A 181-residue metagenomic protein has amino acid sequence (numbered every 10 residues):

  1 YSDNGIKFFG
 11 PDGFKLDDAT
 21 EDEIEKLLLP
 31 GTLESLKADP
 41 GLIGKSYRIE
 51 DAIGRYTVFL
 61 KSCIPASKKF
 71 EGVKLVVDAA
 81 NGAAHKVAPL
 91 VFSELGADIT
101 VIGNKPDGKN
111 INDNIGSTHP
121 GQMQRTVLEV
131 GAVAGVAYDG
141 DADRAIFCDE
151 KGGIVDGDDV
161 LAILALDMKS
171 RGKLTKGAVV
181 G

Functional and structural regions predicted by a protein language model:
Y1-S35, Q122-G181: Replace "Mg2+/Mn2+-dependent" with "divalent metal-dependent
S2-V130: Gly/Ser/Thr-enriched, mixed-charge loops and adjacent short helices that form phosphate/oxyanion-binding elements
